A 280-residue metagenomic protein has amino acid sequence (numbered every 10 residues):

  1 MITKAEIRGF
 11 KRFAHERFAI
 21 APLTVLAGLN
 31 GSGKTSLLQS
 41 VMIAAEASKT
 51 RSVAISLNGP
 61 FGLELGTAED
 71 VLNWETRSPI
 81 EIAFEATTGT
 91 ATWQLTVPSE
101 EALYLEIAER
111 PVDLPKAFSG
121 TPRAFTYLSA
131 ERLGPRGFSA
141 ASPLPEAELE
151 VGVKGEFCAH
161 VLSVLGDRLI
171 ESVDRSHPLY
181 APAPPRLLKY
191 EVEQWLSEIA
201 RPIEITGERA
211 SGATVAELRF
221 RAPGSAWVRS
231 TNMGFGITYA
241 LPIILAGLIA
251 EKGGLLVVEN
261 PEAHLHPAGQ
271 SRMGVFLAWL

Functional and structural regions predicted by a protein language model:
M1-A47: Pre-Walker A-like glycine/lysine-rich segment at the N-terminus of P-loop NTPase domains
T3, A124, G254-L255: The start of beta-strands in P-loop NTPase/AAA+ ATPase cores
F10-R12, V25, S32, R132-P135 (+2 more regions): Short, solvent-exposed loop/turn segments at secondary-structure junctions
H15-A21, G247-K252, W279: Phosphate-binding P-loop
A47-P242, A246, E251: Phosphate-coordinating catalytic segments in nucleotide- and nucleic-acid-processing enzymes
V258-P261: Walker B catalytic motif
M273-G274: Conserved hydrophobic alpha-helix in the ABC-type ATPase nucleotide-binding domain
